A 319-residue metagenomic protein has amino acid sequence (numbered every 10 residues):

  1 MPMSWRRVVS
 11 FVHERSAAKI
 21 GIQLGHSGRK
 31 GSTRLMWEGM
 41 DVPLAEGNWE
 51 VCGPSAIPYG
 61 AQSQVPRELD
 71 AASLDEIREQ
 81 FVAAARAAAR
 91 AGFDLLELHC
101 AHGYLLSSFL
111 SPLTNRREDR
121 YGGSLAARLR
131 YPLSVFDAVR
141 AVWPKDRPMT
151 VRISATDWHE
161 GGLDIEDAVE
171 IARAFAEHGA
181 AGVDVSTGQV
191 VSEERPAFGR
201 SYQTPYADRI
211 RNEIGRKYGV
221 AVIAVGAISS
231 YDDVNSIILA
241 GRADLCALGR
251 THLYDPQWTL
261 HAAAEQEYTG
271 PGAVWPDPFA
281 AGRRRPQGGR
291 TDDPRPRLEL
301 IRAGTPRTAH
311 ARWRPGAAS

Functional and structural regions predicted by a protein language model:
M1-S319: Flavin-dependent oxidoreductase catalytic cores
